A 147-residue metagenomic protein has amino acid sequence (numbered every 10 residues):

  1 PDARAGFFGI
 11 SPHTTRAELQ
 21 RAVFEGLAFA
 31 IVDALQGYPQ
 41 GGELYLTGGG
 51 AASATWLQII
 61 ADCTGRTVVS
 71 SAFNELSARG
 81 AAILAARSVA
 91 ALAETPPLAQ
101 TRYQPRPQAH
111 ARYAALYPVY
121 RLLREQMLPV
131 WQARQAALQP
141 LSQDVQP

Functional and structural regions predicted by a protein language model:
P1-S77: Activation-segment/catalytic-loop signature of the eukaryotic protein kinase fold
F24, G80-L84, Q104: Low-complexity, flexible helical/coil segments
I31, A82-A90: Internal hydrophobic alpha-helix adjacent to the cofactor/substrate pocket in enzyme cavities
A34-P39, A85, E94-L98: Alpha-helix C-terminal capping segments
G50, S77-L84, P97: Structured catalytic/translocation cores of nucleotide/phosphate-coupled proteins
S88-P147: Acidic, glycine/GT-rich loop-and beta-edge segments that sit at the periphery of enzyme/chaperone cores
